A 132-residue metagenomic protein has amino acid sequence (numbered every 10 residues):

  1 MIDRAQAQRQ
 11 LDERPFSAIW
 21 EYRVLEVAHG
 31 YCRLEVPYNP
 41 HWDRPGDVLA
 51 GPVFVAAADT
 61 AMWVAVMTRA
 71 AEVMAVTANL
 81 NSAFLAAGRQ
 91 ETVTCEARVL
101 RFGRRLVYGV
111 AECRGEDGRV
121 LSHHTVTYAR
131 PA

Functional and structural regions predicted by a protein language model:
M1-A132: Terminal targeting signals and extreme-terminal segments of soluble enzymes
